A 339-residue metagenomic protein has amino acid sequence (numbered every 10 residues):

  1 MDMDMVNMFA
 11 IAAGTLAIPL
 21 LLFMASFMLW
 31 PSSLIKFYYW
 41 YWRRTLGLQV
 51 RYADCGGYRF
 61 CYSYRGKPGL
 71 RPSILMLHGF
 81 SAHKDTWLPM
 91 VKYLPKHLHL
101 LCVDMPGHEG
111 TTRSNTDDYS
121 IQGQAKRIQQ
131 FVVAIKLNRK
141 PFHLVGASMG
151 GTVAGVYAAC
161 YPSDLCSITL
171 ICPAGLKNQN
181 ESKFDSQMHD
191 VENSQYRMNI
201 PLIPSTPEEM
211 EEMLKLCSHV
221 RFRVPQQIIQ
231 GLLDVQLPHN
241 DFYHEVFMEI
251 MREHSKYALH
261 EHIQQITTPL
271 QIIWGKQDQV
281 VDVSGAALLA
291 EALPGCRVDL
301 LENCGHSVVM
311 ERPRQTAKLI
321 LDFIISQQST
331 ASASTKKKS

Functional and structural regions predicted by a protein language model:
M1-I74, K96-L98, L137, I325-S339: Alpha/beta-hydrolase fold catalytic core
D4-N7, C296-S339: Catalytic active-site module of serine/aspartate enzymes centered on a nucleophile-bearing elbow/loop
W30-S32, Q179-S186, I200-T267: Conserved alpha/beta-hydrolase catalytic His-Asp/Glu region
A53-C55, S63-Y64, G69, L101-V145 (+2 more regions): Active-site loop/oxyanion-hole signature of alpha/beta-hydrolase fold enzymes
Y64-G110: Conserved HGGG/HGGXW glycine-rich cap/lid loop of the alpha/beta-hydrolase fold
G155-C160, D164-S205: Flexible "cap/lid" loop of the alpha/beta hydrolase fold
I266, I272-W274, D278: Short beta-strand/loop motif that positions the catalytic acidic residue of the alpha/beta-hydrolase fold
Q279-G285: Conserved alpha/beta-hydrolase "acid-adjacent" motif
